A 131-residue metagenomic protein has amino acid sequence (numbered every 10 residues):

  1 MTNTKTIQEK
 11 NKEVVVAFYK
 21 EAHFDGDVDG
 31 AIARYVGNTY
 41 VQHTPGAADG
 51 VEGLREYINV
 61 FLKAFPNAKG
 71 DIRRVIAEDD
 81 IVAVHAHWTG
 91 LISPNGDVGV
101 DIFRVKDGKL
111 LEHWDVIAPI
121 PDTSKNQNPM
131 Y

Functional and structural regions predicted by a protein language model:
M1-Y131: C-terminal and inter-domain tail/linker signature
